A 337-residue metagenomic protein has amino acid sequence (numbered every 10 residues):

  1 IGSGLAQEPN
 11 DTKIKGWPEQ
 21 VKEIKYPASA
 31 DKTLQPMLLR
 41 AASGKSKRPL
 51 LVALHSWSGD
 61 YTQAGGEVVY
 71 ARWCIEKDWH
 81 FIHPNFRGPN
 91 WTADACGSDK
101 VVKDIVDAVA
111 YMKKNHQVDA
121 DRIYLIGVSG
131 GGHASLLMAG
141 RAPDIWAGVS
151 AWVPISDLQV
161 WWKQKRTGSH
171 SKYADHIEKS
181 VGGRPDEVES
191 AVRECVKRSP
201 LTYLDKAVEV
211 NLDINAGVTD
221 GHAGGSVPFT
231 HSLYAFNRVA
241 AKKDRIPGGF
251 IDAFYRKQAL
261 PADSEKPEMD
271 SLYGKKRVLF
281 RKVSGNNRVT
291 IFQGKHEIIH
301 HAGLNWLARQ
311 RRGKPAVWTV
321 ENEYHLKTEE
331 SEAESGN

Functional and structural regions predicted by a protein language model:
E8-K45: N-terminal cap/lid segment of alpha/beta-hydrolase-fold proteins
G44-R48, A53-D94, L158-Q159, A223-G224: Short substrate-entry loop that stabilizes the transition state in hydrolases
S58, Q63-G66, A147-G148, P154-I155 (+2 more regions): Mobile cap/lid helix-loop segments that gate and shape the active-site cleft of serine hydrolases
C96-H116: Alpha/beta-hydrolase active-site loop
K113-N115, A120-S169: Primarily recognizes the serine-hydrolase "nucleophile elbow" in alpha/beta-hydrolase and SGNH/GDSL folds
P185-D186, V218-S284: Active-site-adjacent alpha-helix of alpha/beta-hydrolase-fold enzymes
I214-A216: Short beta-strand/loop motif that positions the catalytic acidic residue of the alpha/beta-hydrolase fold
R281-G336: Catalytic active-site module of serine/aspartate enzymes centered on a nucleophile-bearing elbow/loop
